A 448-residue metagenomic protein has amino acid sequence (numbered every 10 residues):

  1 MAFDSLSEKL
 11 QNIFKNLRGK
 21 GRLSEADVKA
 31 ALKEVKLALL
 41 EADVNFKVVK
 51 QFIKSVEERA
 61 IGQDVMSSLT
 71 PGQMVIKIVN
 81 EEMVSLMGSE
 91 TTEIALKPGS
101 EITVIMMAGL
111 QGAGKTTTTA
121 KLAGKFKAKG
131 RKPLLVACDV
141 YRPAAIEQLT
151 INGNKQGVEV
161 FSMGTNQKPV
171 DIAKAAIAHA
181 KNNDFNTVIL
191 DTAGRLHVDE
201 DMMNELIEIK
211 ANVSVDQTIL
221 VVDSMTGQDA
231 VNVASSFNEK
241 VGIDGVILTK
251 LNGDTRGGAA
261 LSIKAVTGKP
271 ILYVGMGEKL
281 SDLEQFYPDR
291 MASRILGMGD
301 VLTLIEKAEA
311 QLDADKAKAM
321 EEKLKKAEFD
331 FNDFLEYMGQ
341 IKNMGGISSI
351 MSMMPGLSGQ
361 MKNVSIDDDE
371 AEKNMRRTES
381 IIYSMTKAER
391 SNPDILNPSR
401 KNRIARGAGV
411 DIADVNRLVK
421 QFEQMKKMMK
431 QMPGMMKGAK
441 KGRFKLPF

Functional and structural regions predicted by a protein language model:
F3-K20, R290-F448: Long amphipathic alpha-helical segments used for membrane anchoring, targeting, substrate engagement, or oligomerization
S5, K20, D27, S67 (+15 more regions): Replace "in large, NTP-powered and nucleic-acid-processing enzymes" with "in large, NTP-powered factors and other
L6-C138, A145-T165, A173-T192: Primarily NTPase-proximal linker/entry elements flanking Walker-type ATP/GTP-binding cores
L17, D43, V79, L110 (+9 more regions): Residue-level signature of catalytic and energy-coupling elements of molecular machines, predominantly ATP/GTP-dependent
V104-M106, L134-A137, F161-S162, I189 (+10 more regions): Structured core elements
P143-L149, A230-V233: Short, glycine/polar-rich helix-capping loops at beta-to-alpha or helix-loop-helix junctions that flank or form
A173-I177, K181, F185, H197 (+2 more regions): Conserved phosphate-handling catalytic cores of large alpha/beta enzymes
